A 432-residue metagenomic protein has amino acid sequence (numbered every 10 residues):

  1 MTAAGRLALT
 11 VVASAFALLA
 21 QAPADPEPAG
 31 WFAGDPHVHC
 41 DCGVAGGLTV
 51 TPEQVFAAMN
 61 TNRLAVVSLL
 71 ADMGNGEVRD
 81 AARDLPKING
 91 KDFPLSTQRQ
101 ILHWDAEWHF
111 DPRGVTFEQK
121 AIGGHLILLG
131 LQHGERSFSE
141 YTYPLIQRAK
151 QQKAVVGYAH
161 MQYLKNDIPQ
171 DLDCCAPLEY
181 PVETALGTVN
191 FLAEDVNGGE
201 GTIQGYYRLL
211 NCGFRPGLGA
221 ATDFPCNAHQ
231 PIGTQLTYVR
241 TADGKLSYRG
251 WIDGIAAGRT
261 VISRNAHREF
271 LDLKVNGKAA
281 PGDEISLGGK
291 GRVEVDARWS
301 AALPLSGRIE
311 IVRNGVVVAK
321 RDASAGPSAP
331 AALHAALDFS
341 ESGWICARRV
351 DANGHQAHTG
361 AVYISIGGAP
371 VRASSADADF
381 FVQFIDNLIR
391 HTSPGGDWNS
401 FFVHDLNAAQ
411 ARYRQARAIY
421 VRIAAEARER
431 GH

Functional and structural regions predicted by a protein language model:
M1, A22-P28, C212-G217, T222-H432: C-terminal functional module detector
R6-L19: Bacterial N-terminal signal peptides
T10, P181-T184, P231, S247: Short, functionally important structural connectors and interaction interfaces within domains
P26-L218, T222, A228: Catalytic cores of extracellular degradative/oxidative enzymes
